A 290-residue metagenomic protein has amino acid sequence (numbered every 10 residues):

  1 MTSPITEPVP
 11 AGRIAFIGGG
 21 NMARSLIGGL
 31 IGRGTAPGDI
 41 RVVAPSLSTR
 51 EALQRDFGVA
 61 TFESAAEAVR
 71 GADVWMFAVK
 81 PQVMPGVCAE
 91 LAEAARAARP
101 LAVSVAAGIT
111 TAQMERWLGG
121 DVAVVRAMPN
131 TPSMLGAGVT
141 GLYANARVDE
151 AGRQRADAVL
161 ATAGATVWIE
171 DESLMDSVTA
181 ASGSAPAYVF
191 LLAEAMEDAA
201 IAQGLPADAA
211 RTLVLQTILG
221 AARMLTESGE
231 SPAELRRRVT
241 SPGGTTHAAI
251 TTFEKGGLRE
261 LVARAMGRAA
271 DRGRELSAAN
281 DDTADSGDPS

Functional and structural regions predicted by a protein language model:
M1-G71, I201-Q203: NAD(P)+-binding Rossmann beta1-loop-alpha1 motif at the extreme N-terminus of oxidoreductases
T2, P8, L215-S290: NAD(P)-dependent Rossmann-like dehydrogenase/reductase catalytic/cofactor-binding core
I14, V125, L174-A180, P232-R237: Short pre-catalytic strand/loop immediately N-terminal to key active-site residues, enriched for Gly-Thr
L26-I27, L47, F57, A65-L142 (+1 more regions): Rossmann-like NAD(P)(H) cofactor-binding subdomain of soluble oxidoreductases
I40, R50, A68, M114 (+2 more regions): Small-residue helix-packing motif on alpha-helices
Q113-A123, V139-S177, Y188-E227, R272: Internal alpha-helical scaffold of NAD(P)-dependent oxidoreductase catalytic cores
A181, A193, A279-D282: Catalytic, metal-anchored helix/loop core of enzyme active sites in primary metabolism
